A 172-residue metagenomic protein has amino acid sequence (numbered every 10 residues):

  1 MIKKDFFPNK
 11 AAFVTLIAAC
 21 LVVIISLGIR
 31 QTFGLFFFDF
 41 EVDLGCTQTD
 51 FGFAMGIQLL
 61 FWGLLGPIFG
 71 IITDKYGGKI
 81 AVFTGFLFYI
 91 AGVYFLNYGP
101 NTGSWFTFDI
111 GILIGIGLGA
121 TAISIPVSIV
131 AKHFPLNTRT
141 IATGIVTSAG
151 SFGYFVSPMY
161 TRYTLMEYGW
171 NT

Functional and structural regions predicted by a protein language model:
V14-Q48, G66-F69, P158: Extracytoplasmic
Q31, L59-P67, T121, Y154-F155: Residue-level signature of mid-helix packing/kink "hotspots" within the transmembrane helices of 12-pass Major
F40, A120-F134: Intracellular juxtamembrane helix-capping segments at the cytosolic ends of symmetry-related transmembrane helices
L65-G78: Helix-to-loop junctions at the C-terminal end of transmembrane segments in multipass secondary transporters
L87-N101: C-terminal ends and interior cores of transmembrane alpha-helices in multi-pass membrane transporters/permeases
G92, S104-T121: Hydrophobic core of transmembrane alpha-helices in multi-pass small-molecule transporters, especially MFS/SLC-type
A149-T172: Helix-loop-helix hairpin linking two adjacent transmembrane segments in secondary transporters
